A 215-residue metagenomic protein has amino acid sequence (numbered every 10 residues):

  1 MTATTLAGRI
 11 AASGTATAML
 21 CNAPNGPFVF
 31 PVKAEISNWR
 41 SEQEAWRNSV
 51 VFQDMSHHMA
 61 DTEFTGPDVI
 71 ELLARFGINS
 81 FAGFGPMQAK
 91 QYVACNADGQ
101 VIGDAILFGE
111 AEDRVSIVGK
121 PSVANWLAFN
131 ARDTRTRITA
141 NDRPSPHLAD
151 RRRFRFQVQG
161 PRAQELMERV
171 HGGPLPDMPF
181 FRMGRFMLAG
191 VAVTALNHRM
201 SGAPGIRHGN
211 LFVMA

Functional and structural regions predicted by a protein language model:
M1-Y92, Q100: Acidic, proline/glycine-enriched N-terminal capping motif
C21, Y92-N96, R182-A189: Short acidic-hydrophobic surface loop/beta-edge motif
N22-N25, N38, N48, N79 (+6 more regions): Detector for Asparagine
S41-W46, G99-Q100, R135-I138, A192-T194: Short hydrophobic/aromatic-rich motifs at helix boundaries and adjacent loops
H58-F64, Y92-A94, A111-R114, R152-R155: Conserved short loop/turn motifs at secondary-structure junctions
G83-G85, A94-Q100, A105-A111, H147-L148: Short, charge-rich binding segments
I106-A215: Acidic, low-complexity central loop/insert segments
